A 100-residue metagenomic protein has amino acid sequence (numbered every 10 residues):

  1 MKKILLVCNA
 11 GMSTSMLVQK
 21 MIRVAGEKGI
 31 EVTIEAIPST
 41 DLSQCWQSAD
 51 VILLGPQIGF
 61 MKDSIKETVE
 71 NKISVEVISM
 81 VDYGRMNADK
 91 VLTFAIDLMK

Functional and structural regions predicted by a protein language model:
K2-D41: Conserved active-site segments centered on acidic
K3, V75-K100: Ser/Thr/Gly-rich flexible loops in soluble cytosolic domains mediating phosphotransfer, phosphorylation
A10, Q57-G59: Short glycine-rich anion-binding loops that position phosphate/pyrophosphate groups of nucleotides and phosphorylated
S15-V18, G59-D63: Short, surface-exposed alpha-helical segments at coil->helix boundaries
Q19, R23, E67, T93 (+1 more regions): Short, well-ordered alpha-helices that flank and scaffold nucleotide-derived cofactor binding pockets
Q47-S48: Alpha-helix C-terminal capping/helix-to-coil transition sites in glycosyltransferase folds
V51: Short, Asp-centered acidic motifs that coordinate Mg2+ and/or phosphate in catalytic or ligand-binding sites
M61-D82: A short, gly/pro- and small-residue-rich
